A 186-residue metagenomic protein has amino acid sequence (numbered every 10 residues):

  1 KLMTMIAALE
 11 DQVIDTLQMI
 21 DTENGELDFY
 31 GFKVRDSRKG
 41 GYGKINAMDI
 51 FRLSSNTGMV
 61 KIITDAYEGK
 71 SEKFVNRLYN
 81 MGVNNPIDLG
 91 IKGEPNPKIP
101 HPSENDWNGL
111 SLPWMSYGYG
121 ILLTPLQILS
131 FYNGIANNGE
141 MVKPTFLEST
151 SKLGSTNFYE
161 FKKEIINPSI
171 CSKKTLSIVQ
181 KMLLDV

Functional and structural regions predicted by a protein language model:
M3-V186: Beta-lactam-recognizing serine transpeptidase/beta-lactamase-like catalytic domain environment
